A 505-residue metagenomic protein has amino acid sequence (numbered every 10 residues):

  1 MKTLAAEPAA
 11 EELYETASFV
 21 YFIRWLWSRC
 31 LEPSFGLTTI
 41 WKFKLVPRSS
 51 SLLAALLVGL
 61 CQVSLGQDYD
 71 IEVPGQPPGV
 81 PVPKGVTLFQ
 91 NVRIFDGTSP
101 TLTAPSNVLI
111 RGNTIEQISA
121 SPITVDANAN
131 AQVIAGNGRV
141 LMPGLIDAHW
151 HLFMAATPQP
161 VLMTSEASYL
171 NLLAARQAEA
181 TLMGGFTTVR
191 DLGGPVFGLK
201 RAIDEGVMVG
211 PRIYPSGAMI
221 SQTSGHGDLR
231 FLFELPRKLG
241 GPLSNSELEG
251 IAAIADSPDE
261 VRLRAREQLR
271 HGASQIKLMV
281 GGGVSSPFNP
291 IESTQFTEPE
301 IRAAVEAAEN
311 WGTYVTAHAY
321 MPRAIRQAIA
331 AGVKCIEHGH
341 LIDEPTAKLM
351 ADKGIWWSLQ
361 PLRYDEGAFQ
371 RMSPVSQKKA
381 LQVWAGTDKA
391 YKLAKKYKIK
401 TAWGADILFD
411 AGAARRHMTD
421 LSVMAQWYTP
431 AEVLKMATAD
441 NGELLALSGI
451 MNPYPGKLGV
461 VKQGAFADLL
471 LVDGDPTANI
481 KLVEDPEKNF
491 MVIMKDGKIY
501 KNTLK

Functional and structural regions predicted by a protein language model:
I23-L53: Bacterial N-terminal signal peptides that target proteins for export
S50-Q62: Bacterial N-terminal signal peptides
I71-G85, I94, S99-M142: Histidine-rich, glycine-flanked metal-binding segment
V92, M451-N452, K457-K505: C-terminal cap of metal-dependent C-N hydrolases
R139-E205, T223-L232, P299, R323 (+1 more regions): Metal-associated gating/positioning segment near the N- to mid-region
P195, D204-Q327: Histidine/acidic-residue-rich, glycine-tolerant segments that coordinate divalent metal ions
S216, T223, M279-K389, K396 (+3 more regions): Active-site core of metal-dependent hydrolases
N310, A385-P476: His/Asp/Glu-enriched, well-ordered alpha-helical/loop segment that forms or immediately abuts the divalent-metal
